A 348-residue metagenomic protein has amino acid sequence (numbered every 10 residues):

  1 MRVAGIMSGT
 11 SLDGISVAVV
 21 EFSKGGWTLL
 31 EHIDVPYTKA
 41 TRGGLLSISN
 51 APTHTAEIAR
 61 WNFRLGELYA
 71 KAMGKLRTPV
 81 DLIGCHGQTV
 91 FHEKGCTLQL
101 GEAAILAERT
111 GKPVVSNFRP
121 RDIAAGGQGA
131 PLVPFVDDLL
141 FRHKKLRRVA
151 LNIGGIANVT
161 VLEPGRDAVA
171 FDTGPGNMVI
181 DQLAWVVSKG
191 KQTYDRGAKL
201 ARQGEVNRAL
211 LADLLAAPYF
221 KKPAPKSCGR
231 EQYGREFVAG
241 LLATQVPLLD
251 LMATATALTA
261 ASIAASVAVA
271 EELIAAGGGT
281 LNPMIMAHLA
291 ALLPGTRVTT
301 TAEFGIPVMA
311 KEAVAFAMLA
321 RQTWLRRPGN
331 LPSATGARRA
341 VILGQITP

Functional and structural regions predicted by a protein language model:
M1, P79, L251, A255 (+4 more regions): Non-transmembrane, aqueous-exposed alpha-helical and coiled segments at domain scale
M1-V35, R147-P164: Gly/Thr-rich phosphate-binding beta-strand-loop-beta motif of the actin/hexokinase/Hsp70
R2, K94-T97, K112-Q192: Phosphate-binding/catalytic loop of phosphoryl-transfer enzymes
S8, L12, A253, A257 (+1 more regions): Glycine-rich phosphate-binding/hydrolytic loop that grips phosphoryl groups
T10, G14-Y37, V169-A260, A264 (+3 more regions): Conserved ATP-utilizing enzyme core subdomain
T28-R64: Conserved non-catalytic scaffold segment of RNase H-like nuclease domains
P52-A103: Short beta-strand-loop/turn "lid" adjacent to the catalytic site in phosphate-handling enzymes
V90-H92, E271-L292: Glycine-rich phosphate-binding loops at beta-strand->alpha-helix junctions
